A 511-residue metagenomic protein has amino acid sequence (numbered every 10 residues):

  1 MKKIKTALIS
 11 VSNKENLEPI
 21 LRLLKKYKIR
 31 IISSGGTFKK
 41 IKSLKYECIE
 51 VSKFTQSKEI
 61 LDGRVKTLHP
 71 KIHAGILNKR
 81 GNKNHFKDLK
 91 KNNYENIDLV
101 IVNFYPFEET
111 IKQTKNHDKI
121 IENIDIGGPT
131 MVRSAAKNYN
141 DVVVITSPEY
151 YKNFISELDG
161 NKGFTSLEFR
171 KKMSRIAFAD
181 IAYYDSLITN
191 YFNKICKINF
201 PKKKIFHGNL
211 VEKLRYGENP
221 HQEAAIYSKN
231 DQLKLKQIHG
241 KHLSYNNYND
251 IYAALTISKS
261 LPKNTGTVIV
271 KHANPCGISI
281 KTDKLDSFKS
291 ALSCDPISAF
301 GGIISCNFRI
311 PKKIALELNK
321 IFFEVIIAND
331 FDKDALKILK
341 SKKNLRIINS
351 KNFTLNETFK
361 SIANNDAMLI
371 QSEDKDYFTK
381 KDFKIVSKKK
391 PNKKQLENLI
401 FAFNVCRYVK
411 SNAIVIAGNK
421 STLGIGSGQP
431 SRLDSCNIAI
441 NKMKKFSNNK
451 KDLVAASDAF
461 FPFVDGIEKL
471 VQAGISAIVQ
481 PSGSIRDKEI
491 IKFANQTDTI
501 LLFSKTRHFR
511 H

Functional and structural regions predicted by a protein language model:
M1-I32, G36-F54: N-terminal glycine-/serine-/threonine-rich phosphate-binding loop
M1-L8, K14, L99-V102, Y184-S186 (+1 more regions): ATP-dependent carboxylate/acyl-activation modules
I31, C48, V142-V144, I347 (+1 more regions): Hydrophobic beta-strand scaffold residues
G36-F107, K203: Glycine-rich nucleotide/cofactor/substrate-binding loop typically near the N-terminus or early in the first domain
T37-K40, T55-L61, F107-E108, T130-R133 (+6 more regions): Short gly/pro/ser/thr-enriched loop/turn and capping motifs at secondary-structure boundaries
K79-A135, K384, K388-K393: Active-site/ligand-binding-proximal alpha/beta "capping" segment
N123-N140, S147-Y150, K410: Short alpha-helices
N153-K204, L214, I321: Non-catalytic interaction/clamp surfaces of large macromolecular machines
